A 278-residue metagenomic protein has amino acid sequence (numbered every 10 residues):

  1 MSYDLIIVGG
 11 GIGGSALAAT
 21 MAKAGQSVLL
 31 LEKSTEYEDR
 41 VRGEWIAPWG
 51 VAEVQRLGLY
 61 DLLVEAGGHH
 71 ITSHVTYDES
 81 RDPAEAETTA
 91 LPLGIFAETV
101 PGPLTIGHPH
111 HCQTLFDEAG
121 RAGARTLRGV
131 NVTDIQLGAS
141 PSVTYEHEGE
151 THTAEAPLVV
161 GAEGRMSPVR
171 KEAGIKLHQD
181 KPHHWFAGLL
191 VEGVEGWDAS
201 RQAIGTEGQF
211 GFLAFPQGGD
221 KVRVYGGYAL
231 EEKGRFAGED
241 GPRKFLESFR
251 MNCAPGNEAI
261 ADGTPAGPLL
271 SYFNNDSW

Functional and structural regions predicted by a protein language model:
M1-G13: Beta1/beta-strand and adjacent pyrophosphate-binding region of the FAD-binding site in flavoprotein oxidoreductases
M1-S2, A52, Y60-E172, H178-G188: Conserved N-terminal helical subregion
V8, A22-R42: Glycine-rich FAD pyrophosphate-binding loop
G13, E36, M166: Conserved Rossmann-like nucleotide-cofactor binding loop
T35-Q55: Conserved N-terminal glycine-rich FAD pyrophosphate-binding loop of Rossmann-like flavoproteins
F186-W197: Glycine-rich loop(s) and the adjacent beta-strand/alpha-helix scaffold that form part
A187, R201-G234, N252: Active-site substrate-recognition segment that forms the wall of the catalytic cavity or substrate channel
F236-W278: FAD/FMN-dependent oxidoreductases across multiple families
